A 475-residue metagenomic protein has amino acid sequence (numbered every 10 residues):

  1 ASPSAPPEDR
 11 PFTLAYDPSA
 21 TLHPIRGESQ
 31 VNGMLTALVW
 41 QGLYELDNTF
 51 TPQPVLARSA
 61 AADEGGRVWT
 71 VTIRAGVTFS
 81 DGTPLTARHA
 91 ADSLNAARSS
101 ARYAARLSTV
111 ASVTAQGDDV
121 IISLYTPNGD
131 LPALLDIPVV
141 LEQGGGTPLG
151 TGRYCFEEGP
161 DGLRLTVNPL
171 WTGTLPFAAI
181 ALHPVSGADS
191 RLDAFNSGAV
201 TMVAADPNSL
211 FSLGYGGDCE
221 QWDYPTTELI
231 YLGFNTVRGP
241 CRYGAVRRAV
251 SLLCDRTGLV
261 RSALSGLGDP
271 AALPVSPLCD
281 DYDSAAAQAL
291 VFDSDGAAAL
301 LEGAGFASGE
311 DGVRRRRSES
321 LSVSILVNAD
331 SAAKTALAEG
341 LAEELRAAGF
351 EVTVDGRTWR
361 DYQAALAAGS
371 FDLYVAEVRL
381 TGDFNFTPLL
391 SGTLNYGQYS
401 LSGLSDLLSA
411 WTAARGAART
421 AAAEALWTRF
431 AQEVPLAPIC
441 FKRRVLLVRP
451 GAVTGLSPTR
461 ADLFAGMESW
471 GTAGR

Functional and structural regions predicted by a protein language model:
E8-P18, V68-V71, V120-I121, G152-E157 (+4 more regions): Short, well-ordered beta-strand elements
A15-E64, T72, N95: N-terminal lobe/hinge region of extracytoplasmic solute-binding protein
R58-R102, P240: Aromatic- and charge-enriched surface segment that lines or borders ligand/interaction sites
S123-S190, S294, A299: Gly/Pro-rich hinge or "lid" segments in bacterial periplasmic/extracellular proteins
T166-W171, Y224-A249, L253, S262-A263 (+5 more regions): A bilobed periplasmic-binding-protein/Venus flytrap-type ligand-binding module shared by bacterial periplasmic
P169-L213, E351: Ligand-site clamp/hinge motif
R242-A342: Append "and occasionally in soluble cytosolic enzymes with long acidic Gly/Pro-rich linkers
L253-D283, A333-A342, L366-R475: Detector for C-terminal structural segments
